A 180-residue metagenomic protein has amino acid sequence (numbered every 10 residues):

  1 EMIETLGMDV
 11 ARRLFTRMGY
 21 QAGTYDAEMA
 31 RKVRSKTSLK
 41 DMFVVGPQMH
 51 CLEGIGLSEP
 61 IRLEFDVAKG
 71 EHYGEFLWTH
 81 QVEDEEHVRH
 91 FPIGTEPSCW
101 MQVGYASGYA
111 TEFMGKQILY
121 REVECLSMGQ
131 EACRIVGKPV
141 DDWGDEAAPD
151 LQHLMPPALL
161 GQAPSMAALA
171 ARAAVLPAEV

Functional and structural regions predicted by a protein language model:
E1-M101, G115-V180: N-terminal accessory segment detector
